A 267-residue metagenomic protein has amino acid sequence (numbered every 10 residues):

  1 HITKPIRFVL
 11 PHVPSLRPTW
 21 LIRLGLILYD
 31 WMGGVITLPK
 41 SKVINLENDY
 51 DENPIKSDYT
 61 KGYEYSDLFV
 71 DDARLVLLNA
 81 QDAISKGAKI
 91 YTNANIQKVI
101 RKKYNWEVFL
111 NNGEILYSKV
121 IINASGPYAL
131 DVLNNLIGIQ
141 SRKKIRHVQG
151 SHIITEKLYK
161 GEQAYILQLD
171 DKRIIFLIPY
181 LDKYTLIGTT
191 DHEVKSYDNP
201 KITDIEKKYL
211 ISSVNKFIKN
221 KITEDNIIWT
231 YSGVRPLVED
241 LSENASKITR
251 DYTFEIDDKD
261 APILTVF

Functional and structural regions predicted by a protein language model:
H1-E52: Dinucleotide-binding Rossmann-like beta1-alpha1 core, especially the glycine-rich loop that anchors the ADP
R7, V43-D49, N53-E64, E224-N226 (+1 more regions): Conserved Rossmann-fold dehydrogenase catalytic segment
Y59, S66, D72-R74, D82 (+2 more regions): C-terminal catalytic lobe of FAD-dependent flavoproteins
Y63-V120: Helical element adjacent to the flavin cofactor pocket in flavoenzyme catalytic cores
L116-G126, V214: Short hydrophobic core segments
N123-I139: Flavin (primarily FAD) binding-site architecture
